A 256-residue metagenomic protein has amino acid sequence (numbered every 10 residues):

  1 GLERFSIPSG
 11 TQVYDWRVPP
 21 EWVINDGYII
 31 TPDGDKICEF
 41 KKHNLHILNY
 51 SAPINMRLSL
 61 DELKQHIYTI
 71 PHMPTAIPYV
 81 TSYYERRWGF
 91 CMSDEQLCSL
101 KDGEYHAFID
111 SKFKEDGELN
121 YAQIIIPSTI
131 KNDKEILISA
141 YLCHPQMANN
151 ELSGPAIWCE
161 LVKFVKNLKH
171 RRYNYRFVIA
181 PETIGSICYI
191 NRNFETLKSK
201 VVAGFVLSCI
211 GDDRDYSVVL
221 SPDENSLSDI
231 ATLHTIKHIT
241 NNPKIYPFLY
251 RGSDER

Functional and structural regions predicted by a protein language model:
G1-R256: N-terminal hydrophobic/helix-forming segments and targeting peptides
